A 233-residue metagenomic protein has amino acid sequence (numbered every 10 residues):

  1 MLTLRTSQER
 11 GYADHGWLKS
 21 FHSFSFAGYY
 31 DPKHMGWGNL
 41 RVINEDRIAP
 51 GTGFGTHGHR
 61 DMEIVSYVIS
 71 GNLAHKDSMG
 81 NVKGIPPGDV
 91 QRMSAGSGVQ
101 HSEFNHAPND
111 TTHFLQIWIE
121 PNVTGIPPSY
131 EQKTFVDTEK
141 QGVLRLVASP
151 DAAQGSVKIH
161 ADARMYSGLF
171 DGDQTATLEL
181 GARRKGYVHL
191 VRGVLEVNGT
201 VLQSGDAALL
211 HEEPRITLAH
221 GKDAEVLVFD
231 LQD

Functional and structural regions predicted by a protein language model:
M1-D233: Jelly-roll (double-stranded beta-helix
